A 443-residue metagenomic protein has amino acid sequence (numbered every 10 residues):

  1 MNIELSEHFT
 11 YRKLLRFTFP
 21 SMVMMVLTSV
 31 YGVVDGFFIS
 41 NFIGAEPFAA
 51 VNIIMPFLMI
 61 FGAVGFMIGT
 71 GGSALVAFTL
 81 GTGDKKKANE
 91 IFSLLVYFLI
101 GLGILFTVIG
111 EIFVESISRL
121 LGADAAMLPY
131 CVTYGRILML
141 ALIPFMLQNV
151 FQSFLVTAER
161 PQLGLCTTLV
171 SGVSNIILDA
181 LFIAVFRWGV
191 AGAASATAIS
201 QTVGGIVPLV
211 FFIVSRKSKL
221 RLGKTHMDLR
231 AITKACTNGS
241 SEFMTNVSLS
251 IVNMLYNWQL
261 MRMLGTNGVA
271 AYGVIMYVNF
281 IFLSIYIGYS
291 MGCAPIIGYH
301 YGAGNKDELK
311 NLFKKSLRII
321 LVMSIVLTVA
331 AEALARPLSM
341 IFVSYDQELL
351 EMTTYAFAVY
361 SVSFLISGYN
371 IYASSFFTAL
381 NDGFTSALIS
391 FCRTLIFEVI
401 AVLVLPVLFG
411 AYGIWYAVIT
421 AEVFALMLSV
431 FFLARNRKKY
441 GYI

Functional and structural regions predicted by a protein language model:
M1-T18, V76-A141, V185-S240, I297-S363 (+1 more regions): Short alpha-helical transmembrane segments in multi-pass integral membrane proteins
S6-I43, P56-G71, L75, I100-T107 (+4 more regions): N-terminal transmembrane alpha-helices
R16-D35, I137, Q148, S171 (+5 more regions): Transmembrane helical elements of multi-pass membrane transporters/channels
L27, Y31, F61-G65, L105 (+12 more regions): Residue-level hotspots within pore-lining transmembrane alpha-helices of multi-pass secondary transporters
V30-F48, S118-A125, L181-W188, S250-I281 (+3 more regions): Helix-terminus/linker motif at the lipid-water interface of multi-pass membrane proteins
V33-F37, V108, S116, V150-F154 (+7 more regions): Alpha-helical transmembrane segments of multipass membrane proteins
F48-V108, F145-G164, A271-A335, S367-I389: Small-residue-rich hydrophobic transmembrane alpha-helices
G69, I137-V156, T167-N175, A193-I206 (+5 more regions): Short runs within selected transmembrane alpha-helices of multi-pass transporters and secretion channels
